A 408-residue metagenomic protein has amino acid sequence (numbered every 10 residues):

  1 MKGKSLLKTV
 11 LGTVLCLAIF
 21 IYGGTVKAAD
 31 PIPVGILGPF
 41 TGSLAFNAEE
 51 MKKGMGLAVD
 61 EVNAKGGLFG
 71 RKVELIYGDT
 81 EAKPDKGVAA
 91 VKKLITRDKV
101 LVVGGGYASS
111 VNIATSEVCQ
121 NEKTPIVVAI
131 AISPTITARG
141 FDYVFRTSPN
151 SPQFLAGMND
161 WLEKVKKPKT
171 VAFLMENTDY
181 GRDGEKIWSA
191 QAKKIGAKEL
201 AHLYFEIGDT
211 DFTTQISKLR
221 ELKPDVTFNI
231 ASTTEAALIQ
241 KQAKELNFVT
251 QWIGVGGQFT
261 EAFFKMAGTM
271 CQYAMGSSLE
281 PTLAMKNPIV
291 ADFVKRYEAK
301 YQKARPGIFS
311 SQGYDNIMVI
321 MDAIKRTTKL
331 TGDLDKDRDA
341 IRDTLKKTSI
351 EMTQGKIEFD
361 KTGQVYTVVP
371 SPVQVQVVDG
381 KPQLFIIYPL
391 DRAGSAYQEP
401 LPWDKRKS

Functional and structural regions predicted by a protein language model:
K2-G3, V10-L17, A28-S408: Extracytosolic ligand-binding ectodomains
G23-T25: N-terminal signal peptide c-region/cleavage motif recognized by signal peptidases
